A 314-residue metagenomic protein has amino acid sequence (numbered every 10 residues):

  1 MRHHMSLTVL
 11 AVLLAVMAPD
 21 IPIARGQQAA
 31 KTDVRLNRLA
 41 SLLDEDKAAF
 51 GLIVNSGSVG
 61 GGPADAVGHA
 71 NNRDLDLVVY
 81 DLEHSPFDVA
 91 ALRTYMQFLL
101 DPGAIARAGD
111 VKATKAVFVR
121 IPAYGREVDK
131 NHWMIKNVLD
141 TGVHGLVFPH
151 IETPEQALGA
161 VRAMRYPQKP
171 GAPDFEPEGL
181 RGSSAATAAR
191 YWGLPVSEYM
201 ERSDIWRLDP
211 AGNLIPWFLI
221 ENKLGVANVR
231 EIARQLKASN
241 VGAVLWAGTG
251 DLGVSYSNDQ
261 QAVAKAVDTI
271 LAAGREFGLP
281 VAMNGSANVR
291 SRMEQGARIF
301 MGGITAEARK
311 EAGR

Functional and structural regions predicted by a protein language model:
M1-R2, A18, T249: Intrinsically disordered, low-complexity peptide-like regions
M1-V9: Bacterial N-terminal signal peptides that target proteins for export
H3, P22-A24: Secretory-pathway/membrane protein signature
T8-D20: Bacterial N-terminal signal peptides
R25-R314: Expand to "…catalyze enediolate/carbanion chemistry for C-C bond making/breaking, isomerization, decarboxylation
